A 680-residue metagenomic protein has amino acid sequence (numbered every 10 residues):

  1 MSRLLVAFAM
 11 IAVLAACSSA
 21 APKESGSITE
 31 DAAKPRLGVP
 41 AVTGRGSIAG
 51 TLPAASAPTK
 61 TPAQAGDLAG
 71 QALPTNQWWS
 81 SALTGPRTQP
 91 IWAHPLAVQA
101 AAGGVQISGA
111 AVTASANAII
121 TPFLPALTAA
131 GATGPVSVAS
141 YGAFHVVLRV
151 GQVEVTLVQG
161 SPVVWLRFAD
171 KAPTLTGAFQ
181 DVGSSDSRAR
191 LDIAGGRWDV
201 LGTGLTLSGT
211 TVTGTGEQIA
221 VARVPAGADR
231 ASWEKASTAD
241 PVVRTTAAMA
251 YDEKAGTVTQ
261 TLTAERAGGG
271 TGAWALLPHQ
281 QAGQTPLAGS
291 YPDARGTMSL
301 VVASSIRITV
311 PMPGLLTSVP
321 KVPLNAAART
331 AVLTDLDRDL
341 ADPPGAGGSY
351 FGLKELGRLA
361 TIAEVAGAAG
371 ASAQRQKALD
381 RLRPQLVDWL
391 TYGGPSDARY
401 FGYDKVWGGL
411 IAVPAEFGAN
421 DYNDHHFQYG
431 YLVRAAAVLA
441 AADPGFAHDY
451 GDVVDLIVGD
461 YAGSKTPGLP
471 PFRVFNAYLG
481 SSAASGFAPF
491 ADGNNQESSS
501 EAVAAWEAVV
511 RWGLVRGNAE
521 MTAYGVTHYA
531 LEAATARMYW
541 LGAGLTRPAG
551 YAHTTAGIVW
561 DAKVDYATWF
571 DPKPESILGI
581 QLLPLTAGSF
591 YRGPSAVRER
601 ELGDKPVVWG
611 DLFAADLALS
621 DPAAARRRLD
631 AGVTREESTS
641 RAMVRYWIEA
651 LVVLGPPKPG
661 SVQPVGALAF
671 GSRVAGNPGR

Functional and structural regions predicted by a protein language model:
M1-P22: Secretory targeting and sorting signals
C17, E24-P414, G418-A419, N423-D424 (+6 more regions): Ser/Thr/Asn(+Pro)-rich, low-complexity disordered segments
A346-A366, A419-V454, V458, S498-W506: Aromatic-rich carbohydrate-recognition surfaces in CAZymes
A366-A373, L439-D449, V509-A523: Inter-helical turn/loop segments and adjacent helix faces that build the functional surface of alpha-helical bundle
A447-Y450, V458-A477: Alpha-helical scaffold segments of alpha-solenoid architecture
G451-V458, A477, Y524-A533: Active/binding-pocket-proximal capping segment
N476-F490: Flexible internal linker/loop segments at domain or repeat junctions
F490, N495, S500-L514: Alpha-helical transmembrane segments
